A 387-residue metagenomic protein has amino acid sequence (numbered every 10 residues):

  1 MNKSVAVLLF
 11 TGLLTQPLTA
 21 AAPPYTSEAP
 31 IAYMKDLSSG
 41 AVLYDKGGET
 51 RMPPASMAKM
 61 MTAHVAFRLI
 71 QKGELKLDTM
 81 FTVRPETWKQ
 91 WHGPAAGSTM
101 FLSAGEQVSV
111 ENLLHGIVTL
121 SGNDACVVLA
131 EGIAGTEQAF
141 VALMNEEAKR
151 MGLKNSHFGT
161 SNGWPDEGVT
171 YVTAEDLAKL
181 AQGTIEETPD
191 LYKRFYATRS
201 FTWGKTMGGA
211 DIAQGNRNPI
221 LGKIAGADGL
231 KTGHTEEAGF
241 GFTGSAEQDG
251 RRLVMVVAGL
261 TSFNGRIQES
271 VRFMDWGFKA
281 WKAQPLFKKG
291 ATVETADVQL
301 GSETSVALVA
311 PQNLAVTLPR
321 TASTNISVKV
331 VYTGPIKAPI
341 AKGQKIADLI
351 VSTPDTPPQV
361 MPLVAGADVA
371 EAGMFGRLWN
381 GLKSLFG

Functional and structural regions predicted by a protein language model:
M1-S4: Positively charged n-region of N-terminal signal peptides that target proteins for export
A6-Q16: Bacterial N-terminal signal peptides
L14-T15, Q71, W281: Hydrophobic alpha-helical membrane context
T15-P23, V364: Bacterial Sec-dependent signal peptides at the C-terminal "C-region" and cleavage site
A20-T188: Active-site-adjacent loops and short helices of periplasmic peptidoglycan-processing enzymes
L153, H157, G168-G387: Domain-terminus/edge residues, biased toward the C-terminal soluble/receptor-binding domains of extracytoplasmic
